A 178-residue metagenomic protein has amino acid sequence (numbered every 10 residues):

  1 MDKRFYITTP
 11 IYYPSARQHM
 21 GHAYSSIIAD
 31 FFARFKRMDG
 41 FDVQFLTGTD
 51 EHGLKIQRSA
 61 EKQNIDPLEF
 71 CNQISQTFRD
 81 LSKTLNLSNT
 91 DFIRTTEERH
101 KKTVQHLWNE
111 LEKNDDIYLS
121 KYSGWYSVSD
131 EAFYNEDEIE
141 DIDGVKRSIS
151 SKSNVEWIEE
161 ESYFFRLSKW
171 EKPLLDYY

Functional and structural regions predicted by a protein language model:
M1-Y178: N-terminal, positively charged nucleic-acid-binding surface of large information/translation enzymes
